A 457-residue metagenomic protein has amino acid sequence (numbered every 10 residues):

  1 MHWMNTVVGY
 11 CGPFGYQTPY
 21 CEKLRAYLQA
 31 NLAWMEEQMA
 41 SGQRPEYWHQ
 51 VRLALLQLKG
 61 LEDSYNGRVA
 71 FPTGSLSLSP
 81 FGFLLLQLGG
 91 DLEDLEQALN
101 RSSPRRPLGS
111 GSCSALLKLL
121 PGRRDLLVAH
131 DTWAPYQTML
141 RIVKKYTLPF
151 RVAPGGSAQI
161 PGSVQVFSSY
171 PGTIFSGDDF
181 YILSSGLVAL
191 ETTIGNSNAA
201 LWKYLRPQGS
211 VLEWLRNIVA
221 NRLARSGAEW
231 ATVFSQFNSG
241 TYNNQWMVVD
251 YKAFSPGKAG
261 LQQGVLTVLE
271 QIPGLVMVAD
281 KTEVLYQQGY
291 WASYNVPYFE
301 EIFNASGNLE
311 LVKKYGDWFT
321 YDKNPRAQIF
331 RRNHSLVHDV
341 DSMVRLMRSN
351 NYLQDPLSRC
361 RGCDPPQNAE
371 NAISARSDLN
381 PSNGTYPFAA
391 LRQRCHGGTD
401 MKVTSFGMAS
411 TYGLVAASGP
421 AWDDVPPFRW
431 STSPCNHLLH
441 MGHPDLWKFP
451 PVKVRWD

Functional and structural regions predicted by a protein language model:
M1-L126, P135-T138, L148-F175, G186 (+2 more regions): C-terminus-biased signal that marks the final domain/tail of proteins
L127-A129, Y181, V188-E191, M247: Structural recognition of the beta-strand scaffold that forms the well-ordered cores of secreted hydrolase catalytic
D131-T132, I142-V143: "Short basic amphipathic alpha-helical interaction patches in structured regions
